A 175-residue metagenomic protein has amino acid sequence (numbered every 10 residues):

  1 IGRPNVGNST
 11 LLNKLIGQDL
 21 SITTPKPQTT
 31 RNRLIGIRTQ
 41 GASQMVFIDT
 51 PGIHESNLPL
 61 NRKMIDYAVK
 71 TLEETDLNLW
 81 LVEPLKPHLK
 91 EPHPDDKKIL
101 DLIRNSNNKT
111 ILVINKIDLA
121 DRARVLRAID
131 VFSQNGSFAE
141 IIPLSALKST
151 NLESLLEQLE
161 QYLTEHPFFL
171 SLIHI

Functional and structural regions predicted by a protein language model:
I1-L58, R62: Conserved G1/Walker A P-loop phosphate-binding module
L12-N13, R31, I35, V69 (+4 more regions): Conserved protein kinase catalytic domain
Q18, I37, G41, S56 (+4 more regions): Conserved, well-folded catalytic cores of nucleic-acid-processing and energy-transducing macromolecular machines
T23, R31, N57-L58, L89-P92 (+2 more regions): Alpha-helix N-cap/helix-start motif
P27-T29, P51-H54, P84-H88, I117-A120 (+1 more regions): Conserved nucleotide-binding/hydrolysis micro-motifs of P-loop NTPases
D66-A139: Conserved C-terminal guanine-recognition region of P-loop GTPase G domains, centered on the G4
D118-S171: Canonical P-loop GTPase G-domain recognition
I173-I175: Conserved small/polar residues in nucleotide/adenosyl-binding loops
